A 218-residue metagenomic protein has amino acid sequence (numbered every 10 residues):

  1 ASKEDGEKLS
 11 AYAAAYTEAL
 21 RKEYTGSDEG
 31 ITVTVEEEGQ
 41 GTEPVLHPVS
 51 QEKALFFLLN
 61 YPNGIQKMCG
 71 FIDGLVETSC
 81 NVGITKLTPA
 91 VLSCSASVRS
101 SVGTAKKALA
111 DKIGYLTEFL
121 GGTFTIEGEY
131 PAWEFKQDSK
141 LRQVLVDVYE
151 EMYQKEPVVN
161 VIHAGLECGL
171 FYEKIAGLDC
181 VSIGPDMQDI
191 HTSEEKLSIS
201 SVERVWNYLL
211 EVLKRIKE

Functional and structural regions predicted by a protein language model:
A1-R99: Midchain, well-structured core segments that form catalytic/ion-binding scaffolds
S2-A11, V49-L59, Q66-G70, K107-A110 (+3 more regions): His/Asp/Glu-rich mid-to-C-terminal helical/loop segments that flank catalytic regions of hydrolases
K8, Y12-E23, K112-L120, V144-M152 (+3 more regions): Generic non-transmembrane alpha-helical segments
Y16-L20, A54-L55, S101-T104, I113-F119 (+3 more regions): Short, low-complexity, polar/charged sequence segments that are solvent-exposed and flexible
T32-T34, T123, V158, D179: Conserved beta-strand segments of alpha/beta enzyme cores
T42-P48, E134-S139, E167-F171: Short, solvent-exposed polar/charged micro-motifs at secondary-structure junctions
G70, E77-S79, G83-A90, V146-V212: Zn-dependent metallopeptidase/amidohydrolase metal-coordination segment
L75-A164: Substrate-recognition/cap regions that form aromatic- and gly/pro-loop-enriched pockets for small-molecule ligands
